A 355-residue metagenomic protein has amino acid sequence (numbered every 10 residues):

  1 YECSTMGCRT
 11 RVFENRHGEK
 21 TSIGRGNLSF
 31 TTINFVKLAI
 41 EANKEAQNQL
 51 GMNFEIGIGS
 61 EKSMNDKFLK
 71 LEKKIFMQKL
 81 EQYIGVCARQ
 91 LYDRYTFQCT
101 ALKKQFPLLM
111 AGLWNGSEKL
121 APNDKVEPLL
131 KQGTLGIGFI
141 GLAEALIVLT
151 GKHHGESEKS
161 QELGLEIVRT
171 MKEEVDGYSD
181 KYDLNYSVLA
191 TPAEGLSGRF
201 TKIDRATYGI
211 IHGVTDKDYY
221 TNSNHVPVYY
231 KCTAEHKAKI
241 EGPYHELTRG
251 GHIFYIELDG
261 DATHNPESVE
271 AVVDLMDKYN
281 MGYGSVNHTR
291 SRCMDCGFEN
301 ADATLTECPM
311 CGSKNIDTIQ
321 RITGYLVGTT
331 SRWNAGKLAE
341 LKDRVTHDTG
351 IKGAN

Functional and structural regions predicted by a protein language model:
Y1-K131, K152-H153, S157, Q161-D317: Conserved catalytic cores of very large enzyme subunits
V12-E14, L142, A335: Sequence-pattern detector for short linear motifs and compositional/periodic biases rather than a specific fold
G24-L28, L129-L146, K314-W333: Conserved phosphate/anionic-ligand binding catalytic regions in large, soluble enzymes, centered on
V36-E41, Q105, G116, Q132-G133 (+5 more regions): Surface-exposed loop/turn and secondary-structure junction residues enriched for glycine/proline
L305, G312-N355: Long insertion/accessory domains within large nucleic-acid-processing enzymes
